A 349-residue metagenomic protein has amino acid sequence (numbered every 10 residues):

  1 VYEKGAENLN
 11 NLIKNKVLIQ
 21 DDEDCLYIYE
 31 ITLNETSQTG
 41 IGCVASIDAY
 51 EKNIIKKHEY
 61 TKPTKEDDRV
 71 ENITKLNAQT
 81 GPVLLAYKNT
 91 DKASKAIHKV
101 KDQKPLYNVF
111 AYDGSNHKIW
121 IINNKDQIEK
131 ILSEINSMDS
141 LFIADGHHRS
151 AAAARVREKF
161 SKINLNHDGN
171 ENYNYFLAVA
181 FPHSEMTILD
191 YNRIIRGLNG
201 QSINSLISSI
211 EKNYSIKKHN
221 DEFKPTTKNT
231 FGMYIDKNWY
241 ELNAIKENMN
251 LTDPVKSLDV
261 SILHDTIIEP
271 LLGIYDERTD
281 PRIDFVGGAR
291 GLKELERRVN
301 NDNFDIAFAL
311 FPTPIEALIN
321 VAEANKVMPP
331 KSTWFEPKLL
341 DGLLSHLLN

Functional and structural regions predicted by a protein language model:
V1-N349: Surface-exposed, charge/polar-rich loops and edge strands
